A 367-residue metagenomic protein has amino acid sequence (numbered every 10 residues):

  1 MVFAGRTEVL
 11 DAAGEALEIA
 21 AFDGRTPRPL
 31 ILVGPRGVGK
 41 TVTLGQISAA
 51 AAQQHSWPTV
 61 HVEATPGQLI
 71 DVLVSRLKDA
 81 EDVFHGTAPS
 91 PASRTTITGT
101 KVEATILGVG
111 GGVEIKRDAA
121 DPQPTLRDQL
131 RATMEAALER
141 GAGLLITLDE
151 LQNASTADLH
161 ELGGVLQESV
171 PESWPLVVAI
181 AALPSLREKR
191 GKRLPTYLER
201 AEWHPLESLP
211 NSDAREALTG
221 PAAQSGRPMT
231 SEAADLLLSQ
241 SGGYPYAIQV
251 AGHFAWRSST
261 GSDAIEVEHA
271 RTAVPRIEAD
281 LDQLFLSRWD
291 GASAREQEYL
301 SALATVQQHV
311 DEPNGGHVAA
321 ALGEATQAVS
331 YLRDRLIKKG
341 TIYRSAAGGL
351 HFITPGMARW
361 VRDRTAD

Functional and structural regions predicted by a protein language model:
M1-R28, P171, D367: A short, basic N-terminal segment
A20, L145, L186-S239, A251 (+1 more regions): Helix-loop-helix "sensor" segment of P-loop NTPases
R25-I146, N153, W174-L176, Q327: P-loop NTPase nucleotide-binding core
L138-R140, L144-T147, N153-E161, V165-L194: Sensor-1/coupling segment of RecA-like P-loop NTPase cores
A157, L322-K339, R344-A347: Short amphipathic alpha-helical interaction segments
Q249-T326: Winged-helix-like regulatory helical subdomains adjacent to P-loop NTPase cores
G348-P355: Minor-groove-contacting beta-hairpin "wing" of winged helix-turn-helix DNA-binding domains
P355-D367: Short, amphipathic alpha-helical interaction segments positioned at domain boundaries
